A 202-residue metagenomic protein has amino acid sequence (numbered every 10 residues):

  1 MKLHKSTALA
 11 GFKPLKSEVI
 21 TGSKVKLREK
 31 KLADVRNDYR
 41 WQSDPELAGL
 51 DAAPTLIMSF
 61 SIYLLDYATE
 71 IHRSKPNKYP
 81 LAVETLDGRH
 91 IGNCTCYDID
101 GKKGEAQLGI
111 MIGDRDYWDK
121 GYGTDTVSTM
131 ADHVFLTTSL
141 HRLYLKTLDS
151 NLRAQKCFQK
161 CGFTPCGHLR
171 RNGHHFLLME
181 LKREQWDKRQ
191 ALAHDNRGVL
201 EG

Functional and structural regions predicted by a protein language model:
M1-V35, S43, P80, E84-G202: Acyl-donor (CoA/ACP) binding surface of acyl/acetyltransferases
D44-L47, R73: Short helix-loop boundary/capping segments at the starts of domains
E46-A68: Conserved GNAT-fold acetyl-CoA-binding loop/helix
I57-S59, H72, Y144: Amphipathic repeat-derived elements
A68-T69, D132: Surface-exposed alpha-helical segments enriched in charged/polar residues
T69-A82: A short helix-loop-beta-strand connector motif used in the catalytic cores of GNAT acetyltransferases and, in some
